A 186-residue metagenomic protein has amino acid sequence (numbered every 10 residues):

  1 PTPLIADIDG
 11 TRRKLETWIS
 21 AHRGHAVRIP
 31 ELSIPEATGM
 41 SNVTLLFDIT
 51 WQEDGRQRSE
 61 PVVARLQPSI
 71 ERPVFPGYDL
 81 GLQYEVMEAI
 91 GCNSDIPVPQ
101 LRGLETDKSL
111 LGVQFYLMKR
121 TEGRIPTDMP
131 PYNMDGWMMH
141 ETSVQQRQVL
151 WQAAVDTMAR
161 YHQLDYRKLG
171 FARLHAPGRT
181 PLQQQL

Functional and structural regions predicted by a protein language model:
P1-L32: Juxta-kinase regulatory segment immediately upstream of eukaryotic protein kinase catalytic domains
S33-L186: ATP-binding pocket architecture of kinase catalytic cores
